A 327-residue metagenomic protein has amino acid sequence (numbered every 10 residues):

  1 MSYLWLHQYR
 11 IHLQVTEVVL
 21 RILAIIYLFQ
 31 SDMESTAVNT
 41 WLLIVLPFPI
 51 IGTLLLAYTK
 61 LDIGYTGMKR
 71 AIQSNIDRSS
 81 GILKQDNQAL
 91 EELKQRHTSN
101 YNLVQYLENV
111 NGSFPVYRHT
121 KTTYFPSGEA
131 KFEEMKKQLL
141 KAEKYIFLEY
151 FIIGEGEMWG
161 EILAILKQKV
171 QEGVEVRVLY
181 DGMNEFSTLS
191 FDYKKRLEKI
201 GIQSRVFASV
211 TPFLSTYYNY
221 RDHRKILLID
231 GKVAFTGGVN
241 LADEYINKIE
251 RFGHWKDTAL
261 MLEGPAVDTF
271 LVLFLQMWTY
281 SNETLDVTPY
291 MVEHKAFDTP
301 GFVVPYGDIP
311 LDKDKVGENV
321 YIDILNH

Functional and structural regions predicted by a protein language model:
M1-H327: N-terminal localization/anchoring segments of enzymes in phospholipid and broader phosphate metabolism
